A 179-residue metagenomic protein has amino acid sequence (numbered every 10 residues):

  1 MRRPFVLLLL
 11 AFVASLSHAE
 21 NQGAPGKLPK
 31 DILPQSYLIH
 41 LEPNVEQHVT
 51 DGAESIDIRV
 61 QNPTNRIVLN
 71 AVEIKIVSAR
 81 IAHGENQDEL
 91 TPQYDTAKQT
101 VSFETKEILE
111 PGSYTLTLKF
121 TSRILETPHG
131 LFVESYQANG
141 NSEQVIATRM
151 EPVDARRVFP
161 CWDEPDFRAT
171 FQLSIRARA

Functional and structural regions predicted by a protein language model:
M1-P4, E54: Positively charged n-region of N-terminal signal peptides that target proteins for export
F5-V6, P152: Sequence-pattern detector for short linear motifs and compositional/periodic biases rather than a specific fold
V6-S15: Bacterial N-terminal signal peptides
S15-A179: Acidic/His-enriched low-complexity segments
